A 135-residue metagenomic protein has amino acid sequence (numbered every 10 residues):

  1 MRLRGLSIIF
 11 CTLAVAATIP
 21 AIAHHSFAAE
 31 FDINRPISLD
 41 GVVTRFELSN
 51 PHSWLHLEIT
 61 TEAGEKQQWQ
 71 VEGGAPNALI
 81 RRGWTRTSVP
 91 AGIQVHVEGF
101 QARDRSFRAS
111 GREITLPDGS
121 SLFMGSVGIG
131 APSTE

Functional and structural regions predicted by a protein language model:
I8-P20: Bacterial N-terminal signal peptides
I22-I37: Short boundary/loop segments of OB/S1/cold-shock single-stranded nucleic-acid-binding domains
G41-V43, Q94: Conserved hydrophobic positions within beta-strands
S49-I59: Short aromatic-glycine-enriched beta-strand elements
E62-G74: A short macromolecule-binding patch
G73-R81: Short, structured beta-strand/loop micro-motifs enriched in basic residues and often containing a Trp
I80-V97: Short nucleic-acid-contacting surface segments enriched for D/E, G, S/T with interspersed K/R
A102-S126: OB-fold/S1-family single-stranded nucleic acid-binding modules
